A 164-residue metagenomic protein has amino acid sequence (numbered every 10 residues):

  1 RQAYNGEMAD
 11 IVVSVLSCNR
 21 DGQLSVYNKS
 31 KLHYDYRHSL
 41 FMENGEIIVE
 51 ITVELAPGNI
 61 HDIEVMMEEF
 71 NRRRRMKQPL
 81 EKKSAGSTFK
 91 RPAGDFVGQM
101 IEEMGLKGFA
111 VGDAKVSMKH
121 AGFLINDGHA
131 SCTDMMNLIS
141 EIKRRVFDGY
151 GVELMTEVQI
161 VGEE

Functional and structural regions predicted by a protein language model:
R1-V13, S84: A gly/ser-rich beta-alpha-beta helix-loop segment of oxidoreductase catalytic cores
C18-N19, L24-N137, R144-R145, G149 (+1 more regions): Phosphate/pyrophosphate- and phosphate-bearing ligand-binding catalytic cores of soluble enzymes
